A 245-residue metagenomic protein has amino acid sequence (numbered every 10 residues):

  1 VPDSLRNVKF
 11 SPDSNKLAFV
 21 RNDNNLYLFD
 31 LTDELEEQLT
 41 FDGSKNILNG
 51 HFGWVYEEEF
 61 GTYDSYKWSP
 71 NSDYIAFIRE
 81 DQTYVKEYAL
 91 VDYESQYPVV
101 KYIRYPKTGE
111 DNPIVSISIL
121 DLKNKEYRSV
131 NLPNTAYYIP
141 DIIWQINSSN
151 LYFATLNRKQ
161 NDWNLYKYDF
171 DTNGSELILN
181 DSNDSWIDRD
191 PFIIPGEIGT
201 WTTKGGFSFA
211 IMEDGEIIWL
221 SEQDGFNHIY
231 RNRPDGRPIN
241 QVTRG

Functional and structural regions predicted by a protein language model:
V1, L35-S44, R128-N131, S175-S182 (+1 more regions): Beta-propeller fold detector
V1-S65: Asp-box/WD-like beta-propeller blade repeats and closely related beta-sheet repeat scaffolds
P2-R6, G43-N46, N134-Y138, D181-W186 (+2 more regions): Short coil/turn segments at the loop-to-beta-strand junctions that recur within blades of beta-propeller repeat folds
K16-N24, D30, D64-K67, A76-Q82 (+7 more regions): Beta-strand C-termini and the immediately following turn/loop, strongest in propeller blades
D30-E34, D121-K125, D169-N173, R233-R237: Short loop/turn segments that connect beta-strands within beta-propeller blades
L39-S65, F77-S129: Predominantly five- to eight-bladed beta-propeller fold
F52-N71, D141-I143, D190-G215: Signature of short aromatic-glycine-proline-rich micro-motifs recurring in repeat-based ectodomains
P106-P113, A136-Y137, N180-S208, R244-G245: Beta-propeller and related beta-repeat scaffolds in trafficking/envelope systems
